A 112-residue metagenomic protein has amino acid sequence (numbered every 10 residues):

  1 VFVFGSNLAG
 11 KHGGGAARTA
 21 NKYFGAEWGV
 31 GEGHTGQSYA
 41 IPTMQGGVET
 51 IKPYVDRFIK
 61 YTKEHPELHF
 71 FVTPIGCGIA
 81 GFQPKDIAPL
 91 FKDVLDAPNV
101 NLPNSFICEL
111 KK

Functional and structural regions predicted by a protein language model:
V1-K112: Macrodomain-like recognition of ADP-ribose-binding/processing modules
